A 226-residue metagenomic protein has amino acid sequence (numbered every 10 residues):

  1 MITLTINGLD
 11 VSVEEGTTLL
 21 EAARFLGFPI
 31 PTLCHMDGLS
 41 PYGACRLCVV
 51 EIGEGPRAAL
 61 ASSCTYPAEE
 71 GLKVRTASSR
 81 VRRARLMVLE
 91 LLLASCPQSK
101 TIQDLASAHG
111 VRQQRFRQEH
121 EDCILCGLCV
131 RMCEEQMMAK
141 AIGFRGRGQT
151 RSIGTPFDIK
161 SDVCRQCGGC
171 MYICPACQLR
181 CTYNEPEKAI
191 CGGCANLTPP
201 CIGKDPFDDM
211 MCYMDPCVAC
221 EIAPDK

Functional and structural regions predicted by a protein language model:
M1-T3: Extreme N-terminal starter segment of soluble prokaryotic enzymes
I6-L9: Short strand-turn-strand beta-turns centered on an Asx-Gly dipeptide
V11-L60, E69-E70, R83: N-terminal cofactor/phosphate-binding cores enriched in small/glycine residues, especially glycine-rich loops such as
R46, V50, P56-C167, Y172 (+3 more regions): Fe-S ferredoxin-like electron-transfer domains and their immediately adjacent linker/connector regions across
C194-T198: Amphipathic alpha-helical oligomerization segments
